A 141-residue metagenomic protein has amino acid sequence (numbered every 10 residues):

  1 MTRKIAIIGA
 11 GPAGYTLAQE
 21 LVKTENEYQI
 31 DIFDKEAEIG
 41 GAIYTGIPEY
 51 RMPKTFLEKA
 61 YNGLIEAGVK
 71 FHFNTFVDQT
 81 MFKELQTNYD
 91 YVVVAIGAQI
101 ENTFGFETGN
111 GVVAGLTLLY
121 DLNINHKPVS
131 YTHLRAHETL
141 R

Functional and structural regions predicted by a protein language model:
M1-I8, E20, A67-Y131: FAD-binding core/adjacent interface of flavoenzyme oxidoreductases
R3-F76, E107, R141: Beta1-alpha1 glycine-rich phosphate/pyrophosphate-binding loop at the start of Rossmann-like nucleotide-binding domains
H133-R141: Single conserved hydrophobic/aromatic residue that forms the stacking wall/gate of nucleotide- or nucleobase-binding
